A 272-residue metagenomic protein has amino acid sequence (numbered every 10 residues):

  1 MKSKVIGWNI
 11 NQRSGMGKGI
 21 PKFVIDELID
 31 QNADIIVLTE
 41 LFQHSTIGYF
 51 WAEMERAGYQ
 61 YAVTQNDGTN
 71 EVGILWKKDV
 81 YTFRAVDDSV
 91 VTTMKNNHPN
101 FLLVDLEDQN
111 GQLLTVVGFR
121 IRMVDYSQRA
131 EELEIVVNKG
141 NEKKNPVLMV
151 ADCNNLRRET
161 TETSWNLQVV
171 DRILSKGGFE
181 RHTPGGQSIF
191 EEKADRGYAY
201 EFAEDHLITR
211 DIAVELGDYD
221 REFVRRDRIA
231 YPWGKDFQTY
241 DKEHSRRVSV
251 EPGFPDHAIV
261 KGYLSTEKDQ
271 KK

Functional and structural regions predicted by a protein language model:
M1-R56, T69-E71, D256-A258, Y263-K272: N-terminal, active-site-proximal structural segment of metallo-dependent hydrolase catalytic domains
K2-S14, R84-D87, L103, Q112-M123: Active-site-proximal beta-strand elements of phosphoester/diester hydrolases
G7, I35-T39, G73-I74, T115-G118 (+3 more regions): Structural recognition of the beta-strand scaffold that forms the well-ordered cores of secreted hydrolase catalytic
N9-N11, L41-F42, R120-R122, C153-L156 (+2 more regions): Catalytic metal-binding/acid-base residues of hydrolase active sites
I35, T39-L114: Structured beta-strand-rich core segments of catalytic domains in phosphoester-bond hydrolases
V86-D87, N141-L148, N155-K272: Metal-dependent phosphoester-hydrolase catalytic domains
D88-M94, V117-R129, R157-R158: Surface-exposed cleft-lining segments at the edges of enzyme active sites
L103-D105, Q112-T115, R129-E162: His/acidic metal-ligating clusters that form di-metal
